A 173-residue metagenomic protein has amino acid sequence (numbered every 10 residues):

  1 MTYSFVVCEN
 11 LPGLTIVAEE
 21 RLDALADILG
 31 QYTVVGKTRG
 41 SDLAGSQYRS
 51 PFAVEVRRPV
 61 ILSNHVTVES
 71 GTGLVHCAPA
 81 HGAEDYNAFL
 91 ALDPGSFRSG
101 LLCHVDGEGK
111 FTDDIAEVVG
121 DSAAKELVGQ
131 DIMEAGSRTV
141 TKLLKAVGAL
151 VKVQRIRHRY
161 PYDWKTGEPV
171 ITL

Functional and structural regions predicted by a protein language model:
M1-F5, G45, E55-R57, S70-L173: Residue patterns forming the tRNA-binding/recognition surfaces of aminoacyl-tRNA synthetases and related DALR
T2-L74, A83-N87: Protease-associated
